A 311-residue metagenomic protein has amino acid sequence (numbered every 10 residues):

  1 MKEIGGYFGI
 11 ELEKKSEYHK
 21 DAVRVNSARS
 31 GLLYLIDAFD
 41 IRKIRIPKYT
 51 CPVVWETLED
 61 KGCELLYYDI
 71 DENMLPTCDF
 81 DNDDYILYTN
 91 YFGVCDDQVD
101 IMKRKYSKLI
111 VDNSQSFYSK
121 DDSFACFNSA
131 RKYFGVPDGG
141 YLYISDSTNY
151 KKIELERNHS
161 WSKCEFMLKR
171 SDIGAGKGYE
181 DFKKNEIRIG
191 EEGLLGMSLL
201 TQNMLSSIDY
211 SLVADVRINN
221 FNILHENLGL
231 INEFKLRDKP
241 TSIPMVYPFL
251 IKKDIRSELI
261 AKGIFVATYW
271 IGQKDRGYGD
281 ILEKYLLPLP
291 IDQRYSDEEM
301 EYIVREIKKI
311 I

Functional and structural regions predicted by a protein language model:
K2-Y7, L12-V23, T50, D69-I70 (+2 more regions): PLP-dependent aminotransferase class I/II
G6-A22, N26, S30-R104, K108-S116: PLP-dependent aminotransferase-like
V54, D96, S119, V136 (+1 more regions): Glycine/Thr-rich phosphate-binding loops of Rossmann-like dinucleotide-binding domains
L58-K61, D100-K103, S123-C126, Y141-L142 (+1 more regions): Short, glycine/charged-enriched secondary-structure capping and boundary segments
G62, Y106-S107, S123-F124, L230-E233 (+1 more regions): A generic structural signal for alpha->beta connector loops
I70, Y91-F92, R131, S145 (+1 more regions): Beta-hairpin (beta-strand-turn-beta-strand) motif
I110-I144: Conserved active-site segment immediately N-terminal to the catalytic lysine that forms the internal aldimine
